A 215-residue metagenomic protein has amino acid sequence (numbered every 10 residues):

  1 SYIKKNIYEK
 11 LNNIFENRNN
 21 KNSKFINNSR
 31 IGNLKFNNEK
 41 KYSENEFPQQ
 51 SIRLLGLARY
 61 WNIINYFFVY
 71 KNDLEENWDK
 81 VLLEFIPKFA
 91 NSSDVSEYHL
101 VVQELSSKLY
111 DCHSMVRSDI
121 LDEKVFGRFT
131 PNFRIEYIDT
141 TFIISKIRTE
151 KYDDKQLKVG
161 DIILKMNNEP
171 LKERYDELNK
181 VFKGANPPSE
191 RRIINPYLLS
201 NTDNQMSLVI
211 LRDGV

Functional and structural regions predicted by a protein language model:
S1-V215: Flexible, low-complexity junctional segments that flank or bridge functional domains
